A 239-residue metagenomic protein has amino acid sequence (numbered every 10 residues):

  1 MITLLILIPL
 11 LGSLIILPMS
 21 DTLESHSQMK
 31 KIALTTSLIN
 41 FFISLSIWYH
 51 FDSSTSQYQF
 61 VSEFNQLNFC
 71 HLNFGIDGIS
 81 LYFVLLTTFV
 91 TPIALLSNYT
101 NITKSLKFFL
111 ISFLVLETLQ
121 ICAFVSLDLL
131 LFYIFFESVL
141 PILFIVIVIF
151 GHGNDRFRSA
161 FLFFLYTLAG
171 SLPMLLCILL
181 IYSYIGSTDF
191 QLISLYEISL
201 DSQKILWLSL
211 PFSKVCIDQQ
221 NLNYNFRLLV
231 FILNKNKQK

Functional and structural regions predicted by a protein language model:
M1-T3, I15-S112, Y196-E197: Transmembrane helix-loop-helix hairpins at membrane boundaries of multipass inner-membrane proteins
L7, L11, W48-S56, M174-Q191 (+1 more regions): Specific lipid-exposed transmembrane alpha-helices and their immediate membrane-water interface residues in multi-pass
P9, D77, D128-F144, S213-K239: Functional transmembrane alpha-helices
G12-I15, I39, F83, V90 (+5 more regions): Hydrophobic residues within membrane-embedded alpha-helical segments of Major Facilitator Superfamily
L14-H26, T91-T103, V146-D155, Q219-N234: C-terminal ends of transmembrane helices
E24-M29, I111, V115-W207, V230-L233: Alpha-helical multi-pass transmembrane bundles of energy-transducing inner-membrane proteins
I76, F83-L86, L165, L208-D218: Hydrophobic alpha-helical transmembrane segments of multi-pass membrane proteins
